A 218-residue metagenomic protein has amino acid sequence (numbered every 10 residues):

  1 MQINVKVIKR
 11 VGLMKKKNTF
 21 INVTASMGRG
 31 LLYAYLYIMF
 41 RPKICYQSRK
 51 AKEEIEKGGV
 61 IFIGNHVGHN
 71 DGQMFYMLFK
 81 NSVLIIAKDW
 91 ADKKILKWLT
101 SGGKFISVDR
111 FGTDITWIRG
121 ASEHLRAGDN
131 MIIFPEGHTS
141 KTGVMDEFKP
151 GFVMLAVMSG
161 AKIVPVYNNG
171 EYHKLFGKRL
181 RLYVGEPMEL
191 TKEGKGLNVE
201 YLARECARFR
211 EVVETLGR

Functional and structural regions predicted by a protein language model:
Q2-V23, M27, W117-R218: Non-catalytic C-terminal accessory region of glycerolipid acyltransferases and related lyso-lipid remodeling enzymes
N18-R41, K97, S101-K104: Short hydrophobic helices that act as membrane-entry/anchoring signals
L32-H66: Helix-to-loop junction immediately C-terminal to a conserved catalytic motif
P42-I44, G112-I118: Glycine-rich, highly charged phosphate/nucleotide-binding loops
Y46, L99-T100, I163, V184: Structural signal for hydrophobic
E54-G112: Catalytic core of membrane glycerolipid acyltransferases/transacylases, capturing the structured, soluble-facing
